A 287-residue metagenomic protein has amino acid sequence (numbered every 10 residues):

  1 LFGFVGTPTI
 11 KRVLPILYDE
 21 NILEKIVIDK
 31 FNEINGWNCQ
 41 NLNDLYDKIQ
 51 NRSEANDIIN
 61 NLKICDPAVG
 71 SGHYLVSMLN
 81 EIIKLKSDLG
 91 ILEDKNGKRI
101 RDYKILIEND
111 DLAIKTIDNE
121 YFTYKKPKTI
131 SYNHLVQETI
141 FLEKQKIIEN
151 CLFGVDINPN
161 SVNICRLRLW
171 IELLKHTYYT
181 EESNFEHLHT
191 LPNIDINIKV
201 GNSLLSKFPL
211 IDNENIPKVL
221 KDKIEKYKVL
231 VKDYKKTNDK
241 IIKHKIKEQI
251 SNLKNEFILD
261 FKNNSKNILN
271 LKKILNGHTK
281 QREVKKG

Functional and structural regions predicted by a protein language model:
L1-G287: SAM-dependent methyltransferase catalytic region
